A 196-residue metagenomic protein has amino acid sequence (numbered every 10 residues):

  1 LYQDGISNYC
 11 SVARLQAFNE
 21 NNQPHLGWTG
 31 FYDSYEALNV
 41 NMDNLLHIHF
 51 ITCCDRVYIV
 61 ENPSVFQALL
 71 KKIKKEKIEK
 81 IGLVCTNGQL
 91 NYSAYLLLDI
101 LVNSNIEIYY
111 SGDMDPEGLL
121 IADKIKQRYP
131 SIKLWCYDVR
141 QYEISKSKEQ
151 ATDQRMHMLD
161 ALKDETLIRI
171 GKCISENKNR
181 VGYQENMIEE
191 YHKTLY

Functional and structural regions predicted by a protein language model:
L1-C85, L90-N103, E117, Q127 (+1 more regions): Nucleic-acid enzyme cleavage-core boundary/entry regions
I106, R128-L134: Structural alpha-beta junctions
I106-D115: Acidic beta-strand-to-loop metal/phosphate-binding motif
A122-D123: Histidine/acidic-residue-rich catalytic or RNA/ligand-binding cores of hydrolases and nuclease-related proteins
C136-D138: Segments surrounding the PLD/"HKD" phosphodiesterase catalytic module and close analogs
